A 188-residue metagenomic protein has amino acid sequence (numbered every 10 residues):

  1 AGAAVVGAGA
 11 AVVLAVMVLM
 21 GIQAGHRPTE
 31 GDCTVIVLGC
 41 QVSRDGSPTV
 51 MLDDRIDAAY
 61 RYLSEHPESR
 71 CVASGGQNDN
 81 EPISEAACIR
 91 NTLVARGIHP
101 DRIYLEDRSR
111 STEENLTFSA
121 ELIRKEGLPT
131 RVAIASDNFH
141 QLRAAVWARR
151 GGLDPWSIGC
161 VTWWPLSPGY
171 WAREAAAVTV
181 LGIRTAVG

Functional and structural regions predicted by a protein language model:
A1-R27: N-terminal type II signal-anchor transmembrane helix that functions as the membrane-insertion/stop-transfer segment
M17-A172: A structural signal for short, hydrophobic/glycine-enriched beta-strand patches
S167-G188: A transmembrane-helix-recognition feature enriched in membrane-embedded lipid enzymes and envelope glyco-/phospholipid
